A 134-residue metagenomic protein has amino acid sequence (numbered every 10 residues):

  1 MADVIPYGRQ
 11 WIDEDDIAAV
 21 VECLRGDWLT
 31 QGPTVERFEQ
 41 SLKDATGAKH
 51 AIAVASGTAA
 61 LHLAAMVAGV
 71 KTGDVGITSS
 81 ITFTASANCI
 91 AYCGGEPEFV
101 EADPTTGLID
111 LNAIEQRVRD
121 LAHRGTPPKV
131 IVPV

Functional and structural regions predicted by a protein language model:
M1-L29, P33: N-terminal "arm"/small-domain region of PLP-dependent enzymes with the aminotransferase-like
A19, R37, S41, L63 (+2 more regions): Alpha-helical elements of Rossmann-like donor-binding domains used by nucleotide-donor carbohydrate transfer enzymes
W28-V75, C89, F99-E101, H123 (+1 more regions): Phosphate-binding glycine-rich loop
A53, T78, V130-V134: A short beta-strand submotif of the Rossmann-like class I SAM-dependent methyltransferase core that lines
T82-A87: Conserved coil-to-alpha-helix start sites within the AMP-binding
G94: Structured binding elements
T105-V134: Active-site phosphate-binding strand-loop segment of PLP-dependent enzymes
